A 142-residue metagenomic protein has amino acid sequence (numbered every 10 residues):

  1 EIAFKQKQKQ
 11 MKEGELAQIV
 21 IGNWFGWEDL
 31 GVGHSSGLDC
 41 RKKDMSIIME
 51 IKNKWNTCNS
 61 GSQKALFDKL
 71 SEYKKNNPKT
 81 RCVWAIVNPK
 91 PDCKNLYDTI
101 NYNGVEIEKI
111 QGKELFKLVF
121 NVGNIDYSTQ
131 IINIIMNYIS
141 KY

Functional and structural regions predicted by a protein language model:
E1-V32: Acidic-basic catalytic patches of nuclease active cores, encompassing PD-(D/E)XK and other metal-cofactor nuclease
I2-K5, D68-R81, F116-S128: Hydrophobic transmembrane alpha-helix bundles
E13-L16, V20-I21, C40, K117 (+1 more regions): Generic hydrophobic secondary-structure signal
W24-F25, C40-K42, L70-N77: Alpha-helix C-terminal capping segments
S35: Active-site metal-coordination segments of metallo-dependent hydrolases
L38-C58: Conserved catalytic cores of phosphodiester-cleaving nucleases, focusing on short active-site segments
N53-I110, E114: Catalytic cores of nucleic-acid endonucleases
Y97-Y142: Charged, structured surface patches that assemble and position nucleic-acid processing machinery
